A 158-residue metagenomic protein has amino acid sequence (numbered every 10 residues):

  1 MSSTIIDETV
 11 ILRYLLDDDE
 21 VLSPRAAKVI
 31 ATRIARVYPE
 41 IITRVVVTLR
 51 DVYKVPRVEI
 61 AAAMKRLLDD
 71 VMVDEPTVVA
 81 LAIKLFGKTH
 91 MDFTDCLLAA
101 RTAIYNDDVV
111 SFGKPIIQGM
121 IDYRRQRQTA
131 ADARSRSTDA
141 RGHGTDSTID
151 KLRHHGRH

Functional and structural regions predicted by a protein language model:
M1-V37, V52-E59, Y123-T129, R134-H158: Short, well-structured N-terminal submotif of metal-dependent ribonuclease cores
T4, S23-T89, A100-D107, G119: PIN-domain endoribonuclease scaffold, especially VapC-family toxins
E8, D95-C96: Conserved glycosyltransferase catalytic-site signature
T9-V10, E40, K114-P115: Alpha-helix/helix-capping structural signal
Y38, T94-D95, F112: Replace "coordinates the UDP/GDP/TDP-sugar" with "coordinates nucleotide-activated sugar donors
Y105-V110, P115-I117, Y123-R124: C-terminal binding/interaction regions
